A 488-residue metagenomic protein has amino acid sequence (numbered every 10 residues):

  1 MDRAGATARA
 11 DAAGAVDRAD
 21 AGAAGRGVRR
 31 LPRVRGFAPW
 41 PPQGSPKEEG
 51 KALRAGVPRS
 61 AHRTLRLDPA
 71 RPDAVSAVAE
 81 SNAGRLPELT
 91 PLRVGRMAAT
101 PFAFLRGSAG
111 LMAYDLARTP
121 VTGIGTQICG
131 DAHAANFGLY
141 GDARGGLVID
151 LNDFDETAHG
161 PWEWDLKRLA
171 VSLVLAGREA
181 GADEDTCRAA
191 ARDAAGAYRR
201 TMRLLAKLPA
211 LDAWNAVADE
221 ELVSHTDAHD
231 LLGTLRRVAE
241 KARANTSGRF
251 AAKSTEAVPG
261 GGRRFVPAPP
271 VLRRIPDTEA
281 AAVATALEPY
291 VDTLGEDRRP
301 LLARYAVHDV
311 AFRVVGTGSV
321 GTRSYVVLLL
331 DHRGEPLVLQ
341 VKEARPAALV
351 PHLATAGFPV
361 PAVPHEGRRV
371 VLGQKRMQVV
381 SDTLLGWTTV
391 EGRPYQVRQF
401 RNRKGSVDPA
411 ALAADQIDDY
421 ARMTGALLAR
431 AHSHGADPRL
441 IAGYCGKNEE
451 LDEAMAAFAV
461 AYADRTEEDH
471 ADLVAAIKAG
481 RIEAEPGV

Functional and structural regions predicted by a protein language model:
D2-D20: Asp/Glu-rich intrinsically disordered low-complexity tracts
G25-P32, P41: Catalytic cores of glycan-processing enzymes that make or break glycosidic bonds
V34, P39-T90, G95-C129, A134-V238 (+1 more regions): Conserved ATP-binding subdomain of kinase catalytic cores across diverse folds
A158, V258-P259, R273, A280 (+2 more regions): Long, low-complexity, charge-biased intrinsically disordered regions
L204-A280: Sequence-structural signature of the catalytic-core scaffold of metal-dependent phosphohydrolases that act on
R263, P267-P300, D309: Surface-exposed beta-loop-beta
